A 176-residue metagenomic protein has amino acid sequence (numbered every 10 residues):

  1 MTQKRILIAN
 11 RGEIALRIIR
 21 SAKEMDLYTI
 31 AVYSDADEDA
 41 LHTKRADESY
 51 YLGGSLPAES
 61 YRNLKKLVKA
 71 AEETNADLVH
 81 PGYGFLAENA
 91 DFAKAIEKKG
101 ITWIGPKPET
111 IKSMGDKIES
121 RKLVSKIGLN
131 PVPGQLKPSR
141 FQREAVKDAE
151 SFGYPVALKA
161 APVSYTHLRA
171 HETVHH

Functional and structural regions predicted by a protein language model:
M1-K126, S139-K147: ATP-binding N-terminal substructure of ATP-dependent carboxylate-amine bond-forming enzymes
H80, G84, K159, E172: Acidic active-site catalytic centers that drive phospho-/nucleotidyl reactions and related ester hydrolyses
V124, D148-L168: ATP-grasp fold ATP-binding core
H167-H176: Single conserved hydrophobic/aromatic residue that forms the stacking wall/gate of nucleotide- or nucleobase-binding
